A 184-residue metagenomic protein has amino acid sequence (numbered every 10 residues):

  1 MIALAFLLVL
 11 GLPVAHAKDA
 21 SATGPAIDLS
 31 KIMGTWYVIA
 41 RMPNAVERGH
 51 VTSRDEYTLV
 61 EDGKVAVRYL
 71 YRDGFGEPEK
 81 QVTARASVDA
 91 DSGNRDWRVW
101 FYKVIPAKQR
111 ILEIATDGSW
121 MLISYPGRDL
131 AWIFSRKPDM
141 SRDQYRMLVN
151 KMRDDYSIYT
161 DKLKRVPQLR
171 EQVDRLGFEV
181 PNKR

Functional and structural regions predicted by a protein language model:
I2-G11: Bacterial N-terminal signal peptides
P13-R184: A beta-rich soluble binding module of mature secreted/lumenal proteins
